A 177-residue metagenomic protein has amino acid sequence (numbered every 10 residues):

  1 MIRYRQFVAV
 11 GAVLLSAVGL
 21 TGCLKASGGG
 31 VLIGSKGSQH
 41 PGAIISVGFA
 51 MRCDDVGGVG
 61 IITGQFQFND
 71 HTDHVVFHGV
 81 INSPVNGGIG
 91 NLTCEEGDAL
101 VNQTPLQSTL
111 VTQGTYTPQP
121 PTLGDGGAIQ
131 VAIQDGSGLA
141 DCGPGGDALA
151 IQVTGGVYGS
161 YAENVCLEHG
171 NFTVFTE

Functional and structural regions predicted by a protein language model:
M1-G11: Bacterial N-terminal signal peptides that target proteins for export
V10-G19: Bacterial N-terminal signal peptides
G30, G58-Q67, P144-T154: Short polybasic amphipathic segments
G30-C53: Post-signal peptide N-terminal segment of mature Sec-exported envelope proteins
F49-Q134: Predominantly extracellular/secreted and cell-surface proteins with exposed, flexible low-complexity segments
G79-S83, Q152-E177: Edge beta-strand at a domain terminus
T117-A148, Q152-A162: Glycine-anchored, exposed beta-strand/edge motif detector
